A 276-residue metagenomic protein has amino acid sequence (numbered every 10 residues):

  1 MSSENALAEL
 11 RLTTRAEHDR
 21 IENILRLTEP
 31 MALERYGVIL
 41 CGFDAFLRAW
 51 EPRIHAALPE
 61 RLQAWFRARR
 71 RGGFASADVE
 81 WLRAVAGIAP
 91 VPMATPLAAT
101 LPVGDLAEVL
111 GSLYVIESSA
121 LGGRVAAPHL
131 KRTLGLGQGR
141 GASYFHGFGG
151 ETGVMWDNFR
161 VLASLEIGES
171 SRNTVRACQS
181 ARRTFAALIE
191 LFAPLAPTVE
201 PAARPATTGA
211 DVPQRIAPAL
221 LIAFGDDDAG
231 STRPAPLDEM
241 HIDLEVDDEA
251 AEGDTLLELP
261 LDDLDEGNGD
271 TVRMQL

Functional and structural regions predicted by a protein language model:
M1-V212, I216: Metal- and O2-centered redox machinery and metal/ROS homeostasis
A206-L276: Low-complexity, Pro/Ser/Thr/Gly/Ala-rich intrinsically disordered linkers and tails that serve as
